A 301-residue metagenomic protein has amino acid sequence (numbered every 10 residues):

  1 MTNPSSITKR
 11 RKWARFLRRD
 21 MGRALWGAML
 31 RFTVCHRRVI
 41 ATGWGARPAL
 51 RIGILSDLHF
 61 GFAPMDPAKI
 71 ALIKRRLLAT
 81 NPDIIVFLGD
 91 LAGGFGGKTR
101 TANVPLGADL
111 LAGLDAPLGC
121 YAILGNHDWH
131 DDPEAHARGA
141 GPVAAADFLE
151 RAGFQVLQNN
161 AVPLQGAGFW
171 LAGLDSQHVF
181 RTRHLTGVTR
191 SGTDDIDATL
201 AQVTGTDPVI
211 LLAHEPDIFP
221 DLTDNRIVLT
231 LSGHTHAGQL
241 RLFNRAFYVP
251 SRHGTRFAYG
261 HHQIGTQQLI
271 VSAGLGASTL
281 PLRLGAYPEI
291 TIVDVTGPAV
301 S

Functional and structural regions predicted by a protein language model:
I7-T101, P105-L110: N-terminal active-site segment of His-dependent metallophosphoesterases
A41-G43, H59-G61, D128-L229, R252-H261 (+2 more regions): Conserved catalytic scaffold of divalent metal-dependent phosphoesterases
R51, N81-I84, G119, G168 (+1 more regions): Residues at the starts of beta-strands that form the adenosine-phosphate
R51-I54, I85-F87, A122, L211 (+1 more regions): Residue-level marker for buried hydrophobic side chains located in beta-strands that build the well-ordered beta-sheet
D57, G89-D90, G125, H214 (+1 more regions): Active-site glycine-centered loops adjacent to acidic/histidine catalytic or metal-binding residues that shape
P67-P163: Core catalytic region of metal-dependent phosphoesterases/phosphodiesterases, especially metallo-beta-lactamase-like
A237-R241: Short gly/pro/ser/thr-enriched loop/turn and capping motifs at secondary-structure boundaries
L242-T255: Short, surface-exposed loop/helix-turn segments at secondary-structure junctions that function as lids/hinges flanking
